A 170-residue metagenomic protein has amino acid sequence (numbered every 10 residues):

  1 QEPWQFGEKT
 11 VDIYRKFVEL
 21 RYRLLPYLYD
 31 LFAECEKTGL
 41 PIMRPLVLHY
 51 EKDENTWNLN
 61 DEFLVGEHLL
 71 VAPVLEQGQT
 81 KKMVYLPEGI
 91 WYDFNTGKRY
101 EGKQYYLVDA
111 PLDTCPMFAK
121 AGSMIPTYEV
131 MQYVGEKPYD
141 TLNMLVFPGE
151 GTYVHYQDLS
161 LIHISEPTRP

Functional and structural regions predicted by a protein language model:
Q1-S165: Catalytic core of carbohydrate-active enzymes
E166-P170: Short "domain-exit" segments at the C-terminal end of structured domains
